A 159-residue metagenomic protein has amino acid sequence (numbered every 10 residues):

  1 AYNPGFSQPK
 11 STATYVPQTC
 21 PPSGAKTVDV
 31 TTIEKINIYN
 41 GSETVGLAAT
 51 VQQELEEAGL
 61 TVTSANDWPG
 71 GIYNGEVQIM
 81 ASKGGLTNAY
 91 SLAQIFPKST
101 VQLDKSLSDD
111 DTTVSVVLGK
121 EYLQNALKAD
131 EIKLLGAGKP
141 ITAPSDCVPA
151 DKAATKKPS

Functional and structural regions predicted by a protein language model:
A1-P4: Hydrophobic single-pass membrane-targeting/anchoring helices
F6-N66, S159: Extracytoplasmic low-complexity, Pro/Thr/Ser/Ala/Gly-rich segments that lie immediately after a secretion/anchoring
D29, D67, D104, D109-D111 (+3 more regions): Acidic-enriched, low-complexity/disordered segments with a strong bias for Aspartate over Glutamate
I33-I38, I72, V77-I79, I95 (+2 more regions): Weak global preference for isoleucine
T50-Q52, A58-L123: BRCT (BRCA1 C-terminal) domain core and associated BRCT-interaction motifs
K120, N125-S159: Extracellularly exposed regions in secreted/surface proteins, prominently low-complexity, repeat-rich
